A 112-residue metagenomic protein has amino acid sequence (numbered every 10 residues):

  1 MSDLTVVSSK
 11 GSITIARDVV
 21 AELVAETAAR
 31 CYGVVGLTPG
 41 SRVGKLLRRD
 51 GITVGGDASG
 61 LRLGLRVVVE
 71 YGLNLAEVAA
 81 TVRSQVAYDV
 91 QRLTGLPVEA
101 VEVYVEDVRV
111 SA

Functional and structural regions predicted by a protein language model:
M1-L75, A80, L96-A112: Contiguous, often N-terminal, cationic amphipathic patches that form binding interfaces
Y71, Y88, R92-L93: Conserved amphipathic alpha-helical interaction elements at protein-protein interfaces in regulatory, energy-coupling
V82-V86: A short beta-strand micro-motif common to beta-rich folds, especially ectodomain repeats
